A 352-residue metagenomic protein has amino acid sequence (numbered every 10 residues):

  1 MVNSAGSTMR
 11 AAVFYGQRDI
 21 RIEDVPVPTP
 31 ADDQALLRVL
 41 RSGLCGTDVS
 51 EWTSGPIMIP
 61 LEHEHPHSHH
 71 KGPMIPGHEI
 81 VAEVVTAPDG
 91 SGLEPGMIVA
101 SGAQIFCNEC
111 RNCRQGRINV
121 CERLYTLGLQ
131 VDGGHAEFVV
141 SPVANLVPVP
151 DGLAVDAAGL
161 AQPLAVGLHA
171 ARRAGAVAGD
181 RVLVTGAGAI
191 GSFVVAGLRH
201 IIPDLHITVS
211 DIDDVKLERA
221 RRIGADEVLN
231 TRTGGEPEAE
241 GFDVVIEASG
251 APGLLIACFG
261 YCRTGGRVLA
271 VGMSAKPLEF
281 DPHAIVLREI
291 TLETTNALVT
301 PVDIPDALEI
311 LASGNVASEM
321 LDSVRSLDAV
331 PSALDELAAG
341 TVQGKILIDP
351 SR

Functional and structural regions predicted by a protein language model:
M1-S7, D214, I256, P301-R352: C-terminal hydrophobic helical "lid"/dimerization subdomain of Rossmann-like NAD(P)H-dependent oxidoreductases
P28-G43, M58-R111, P150-G152: Glycine-rich beta-strand-centered segment in the early N-terminal region that forms part of a ligand/cofactor-binding
L40-S42, Q104, I118, A187 (+2 more regions): Short, surface-exposed secondary-structure boundary micro-motifs
P66-E79, I105-T185, I201: NAD(P)H dinucleotide-binding glycine-rich loop of Rossmann-like/cofactor-binding domains, especially the beta1-alpha1
E94, D151-T233: Mid-domain Rossmann-like dinucleotide-binding core that forms the NAD(H)/NADP(H) cofactor-binding site
R222, P252-N315, D349-R352: Glycine-rich phosphate-binding loop and adjacent beta-alpha segment of Rossmann(oid) nucleotide-cofactor-binding
E236-V245: A short acidic, Gly/Pro-enriched loop at the edge of an enzyme's catalytic core that lines a small-molecule cofactor
